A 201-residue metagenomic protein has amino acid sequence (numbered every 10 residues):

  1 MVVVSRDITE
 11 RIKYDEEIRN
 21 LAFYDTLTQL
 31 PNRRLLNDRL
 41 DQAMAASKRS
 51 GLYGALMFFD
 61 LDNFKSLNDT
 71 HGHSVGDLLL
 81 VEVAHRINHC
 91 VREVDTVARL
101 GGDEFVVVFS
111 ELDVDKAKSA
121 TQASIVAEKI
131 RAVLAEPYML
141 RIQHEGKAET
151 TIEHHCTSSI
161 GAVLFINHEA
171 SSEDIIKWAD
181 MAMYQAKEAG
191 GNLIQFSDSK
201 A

Functional and structural regions predicted by a protein language model:
M1-D7: PAS-family sensory domains
D7-N20: Sensory coupling linkers of modular signal transduction proteins
R19-F23, Q29-A55, D62-R92, A98-G102 (+4 more regions): Conserved long alpha-helical elements within nucleotide-processing catalytic cores of c-di-GMP signaling and class III
V97, Q143-E153, S159-A189, Q195-A201: Cyclic nucleotide signaling catalytic output domains
R99, A117-S119, A123, L134-S158: Catalytic core regions of nucleotide second-messenger enzymes
